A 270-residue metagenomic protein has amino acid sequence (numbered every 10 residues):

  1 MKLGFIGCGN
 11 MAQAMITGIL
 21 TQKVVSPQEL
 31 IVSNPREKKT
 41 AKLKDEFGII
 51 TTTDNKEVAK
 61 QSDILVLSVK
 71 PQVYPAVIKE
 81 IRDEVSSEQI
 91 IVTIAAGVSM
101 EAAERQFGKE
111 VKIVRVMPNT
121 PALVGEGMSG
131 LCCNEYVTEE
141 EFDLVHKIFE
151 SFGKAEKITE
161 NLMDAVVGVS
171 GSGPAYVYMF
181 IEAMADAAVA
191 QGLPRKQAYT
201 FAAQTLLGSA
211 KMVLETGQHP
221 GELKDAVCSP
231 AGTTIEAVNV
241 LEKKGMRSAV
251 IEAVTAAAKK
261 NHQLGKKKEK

Functional and structural regions predicted by a protein language model:
M1-K60, V189-A190: NAD(P)+-binding Rossmann beta1-loop-alpha1 motif at the extreme N-terminus of oxidoreductases
L30, T40, V58, P194-A202 (+2 more regions): Small-residue helix-packing motif on alpha-helices
E37, E46-F47, N55-K60, I64-L131 (+1 more regions): Rossmann-like NAD(P)(H) cofactor-binding subdomain of soluble oxidoreductases
A102-K112, M128-A165, Y178-E215: Internal alpha-helical scaffold of NAD(P)-dependent oxidoreductase catalytic cores
V166-A175, K196, K224: A short glycine-threonine-serine/GTX helix/turn-capping micro-motif
A203-K270: NAD(P)-dependent Rossmann-like dehydrogenase/reductase catalytic/cofactor-binding core
